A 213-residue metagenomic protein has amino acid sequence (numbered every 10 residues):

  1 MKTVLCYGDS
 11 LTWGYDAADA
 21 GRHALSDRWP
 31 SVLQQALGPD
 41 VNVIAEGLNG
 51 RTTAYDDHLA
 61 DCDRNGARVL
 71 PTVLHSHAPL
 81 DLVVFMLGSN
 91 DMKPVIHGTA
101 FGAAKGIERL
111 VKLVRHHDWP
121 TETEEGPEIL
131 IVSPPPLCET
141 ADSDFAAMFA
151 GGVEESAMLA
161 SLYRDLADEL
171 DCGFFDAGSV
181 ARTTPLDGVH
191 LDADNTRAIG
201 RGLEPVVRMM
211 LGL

Functional and structural regions predicted by a protein language model:
M1-L48, A54-L59, T72-H75, V83 (+1 more regions): Serine-esterase "nucleophile elbow" of acetyl-processing enzymes
A45-G50, A177-A181: Acidic carboxylate-rich catalytic motifs and surrounding loops in phosphoryl-/glycosyl-chemistry enzymes
T52-A54, T184-P185: Short secondary-structure boundary/hinge segments and terminal tails
D63-L213: Alpha-helical cap/lid subdomain in secreted, periplasmic, or secretory-pathway luminal O-acyl-processing enzymes
